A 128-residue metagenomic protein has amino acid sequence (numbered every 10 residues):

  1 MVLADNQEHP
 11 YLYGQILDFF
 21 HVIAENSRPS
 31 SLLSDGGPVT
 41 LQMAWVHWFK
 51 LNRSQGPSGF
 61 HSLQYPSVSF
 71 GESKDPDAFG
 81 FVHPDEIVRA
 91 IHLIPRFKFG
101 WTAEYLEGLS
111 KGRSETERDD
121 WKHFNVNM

Functional and structural regions predicted by a protein language model:
M1-L3, Q7-Y13, H21-M128: Specificity-determining recognition surfaces
